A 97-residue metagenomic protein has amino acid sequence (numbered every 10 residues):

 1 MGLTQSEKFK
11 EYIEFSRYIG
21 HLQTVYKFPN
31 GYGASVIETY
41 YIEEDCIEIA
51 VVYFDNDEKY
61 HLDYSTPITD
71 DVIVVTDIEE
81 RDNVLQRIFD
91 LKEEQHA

Functional and structural regions predicted by a protein language model:
M1-F9, E48-A97: Mixed-charge, Lys/Arg-enriched low-complexity segments
M1-S35, Y40-I42, V72: Negatively charged, low-complexity tracts enriched in Asp/Glu with abundant Ser/Thr
D45: Short active-site-adjacent structural elements
